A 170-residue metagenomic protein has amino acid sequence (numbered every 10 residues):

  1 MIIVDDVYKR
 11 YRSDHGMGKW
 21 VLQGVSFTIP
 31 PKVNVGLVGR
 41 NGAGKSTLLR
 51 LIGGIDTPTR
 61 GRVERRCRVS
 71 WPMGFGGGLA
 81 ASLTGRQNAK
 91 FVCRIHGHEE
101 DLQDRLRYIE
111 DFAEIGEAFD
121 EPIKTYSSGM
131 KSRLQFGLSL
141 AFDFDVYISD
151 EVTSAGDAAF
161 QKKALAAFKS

Functional and structural regions predicted by a protein language model:
M1-R10: Conserved N-terminal strand/loop that marks the beginning of ABC ATPase nucleotide-binding domains
I2, W20-G24: Conserved structural motif at the start of ABC-family nucleotide-binding domains
I3, P31-G36, R40-I95: ABC ATPase nucleotide-binding domain signature region
R10-H15, R68, M73-A159, L165: ABC-family P-loop ATPase nucleotide-binding domains
S13, T28-P31: Residue at the conserved pre-P-loop
V21-L22, G54-I55, H98-L102: Short acidic/polar alpha-helix capping motifs at helix-coil junctions
S26, S46, S127-S128: Short linear Ser/Thr-Pro motifs
A167-S170: Conserved catalytic loops of ABC-family nucleotide-binding domains
